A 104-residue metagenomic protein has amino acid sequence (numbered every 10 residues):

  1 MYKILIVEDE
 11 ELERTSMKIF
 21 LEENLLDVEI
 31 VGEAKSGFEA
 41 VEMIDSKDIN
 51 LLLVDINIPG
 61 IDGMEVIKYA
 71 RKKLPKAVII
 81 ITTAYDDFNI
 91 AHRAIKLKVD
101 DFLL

Functional and structural regions predicted by a protein language model:
M1-K3: Non-catalytic signal-transmission and effector/linker regions of two-component phosphorelay proteins
E10-G32: Two-component/phosphorelay signaling modules centered on CheY-like receiver
T15-E22, D45, R71, H92: Class I S-adenosyl-L-methionine
K18, E33-L51: Acidic, metal-coordinating helix/loop segments flanking the phosphotransfer/catalytic sites of two-component signaling
V41-M43, N50-L104: CheY-like receiver
